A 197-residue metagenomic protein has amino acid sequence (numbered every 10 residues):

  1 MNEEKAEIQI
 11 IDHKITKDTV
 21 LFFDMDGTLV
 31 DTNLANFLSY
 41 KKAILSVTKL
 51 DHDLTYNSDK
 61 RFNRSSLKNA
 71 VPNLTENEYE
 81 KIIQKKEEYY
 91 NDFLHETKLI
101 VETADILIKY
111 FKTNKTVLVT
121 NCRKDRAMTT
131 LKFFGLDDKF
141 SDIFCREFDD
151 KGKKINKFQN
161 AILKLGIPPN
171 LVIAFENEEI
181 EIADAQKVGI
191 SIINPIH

Functional and structural regions predicted by a protein language model:
M1-F23: Non-catalytic pre-domain segments flanking phosphatase-related domains
I10, N91-L118, G152-I155: Short, acidic loop-to-helix structural element flanking the phosphoryl-transfer center in phosphate-processing enzymes
K14-T16, K112-N114, L165-P169: Glycine-rich phosphate-binding loop signature in dinucleotide/nucleotide-binding domains
I15-M25, L29-V101: N-terminal helical cap/lid subdomain that shapes the substrate entry/recognition surface in HAD-like hydrolases
L29, T116, A174: Conserved SAM-binding loop
Y40, I106-K132, R146: Substrate-recognition element of Asp-dependent hydrolases with the DxDx(T/V) motif
A104-K109, F158, E178-D184, I192-H197: Short glycine/proline-centered loop/turn elements that form peptide/ligand docking sites
K124-I173, E179-K187: Substrate-recognition "cap/lid" segment bordering the active-site pocket of phosphatases
